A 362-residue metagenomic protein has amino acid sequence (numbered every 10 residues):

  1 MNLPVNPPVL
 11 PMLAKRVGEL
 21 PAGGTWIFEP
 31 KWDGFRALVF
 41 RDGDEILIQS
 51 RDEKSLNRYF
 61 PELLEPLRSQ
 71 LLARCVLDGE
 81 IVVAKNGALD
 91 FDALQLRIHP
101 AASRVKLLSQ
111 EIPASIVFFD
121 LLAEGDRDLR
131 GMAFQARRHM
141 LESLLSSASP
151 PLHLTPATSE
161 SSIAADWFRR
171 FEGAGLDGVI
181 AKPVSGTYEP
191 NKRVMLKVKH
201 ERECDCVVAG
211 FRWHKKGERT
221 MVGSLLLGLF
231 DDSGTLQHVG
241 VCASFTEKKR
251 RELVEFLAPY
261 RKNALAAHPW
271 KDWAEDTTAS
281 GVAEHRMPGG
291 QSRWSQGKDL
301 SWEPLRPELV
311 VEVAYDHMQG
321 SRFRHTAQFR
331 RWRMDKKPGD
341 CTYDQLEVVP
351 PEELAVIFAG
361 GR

Functional and structural regions predicted by a protein language model:
M1-R362: Catalytic cores of nucleic-acid ligases and guanylyltransferases
